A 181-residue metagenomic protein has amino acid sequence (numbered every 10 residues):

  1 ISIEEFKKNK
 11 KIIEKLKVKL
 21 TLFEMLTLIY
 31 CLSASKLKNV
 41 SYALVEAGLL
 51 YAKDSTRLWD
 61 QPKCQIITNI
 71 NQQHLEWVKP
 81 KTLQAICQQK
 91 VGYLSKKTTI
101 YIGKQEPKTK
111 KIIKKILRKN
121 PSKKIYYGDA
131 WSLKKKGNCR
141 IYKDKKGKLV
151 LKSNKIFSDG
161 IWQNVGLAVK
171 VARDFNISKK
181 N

Functional and structural regions predicted by a protein language model:
I1-D60, N69-Q72, E76-K81, A85: ATP-dependent carboxylate-amine ligase catalytic core
A34-E46, P62-N181: Acidic, Mg2+-coordinating active-site environments of NTP-dependent enzymes
